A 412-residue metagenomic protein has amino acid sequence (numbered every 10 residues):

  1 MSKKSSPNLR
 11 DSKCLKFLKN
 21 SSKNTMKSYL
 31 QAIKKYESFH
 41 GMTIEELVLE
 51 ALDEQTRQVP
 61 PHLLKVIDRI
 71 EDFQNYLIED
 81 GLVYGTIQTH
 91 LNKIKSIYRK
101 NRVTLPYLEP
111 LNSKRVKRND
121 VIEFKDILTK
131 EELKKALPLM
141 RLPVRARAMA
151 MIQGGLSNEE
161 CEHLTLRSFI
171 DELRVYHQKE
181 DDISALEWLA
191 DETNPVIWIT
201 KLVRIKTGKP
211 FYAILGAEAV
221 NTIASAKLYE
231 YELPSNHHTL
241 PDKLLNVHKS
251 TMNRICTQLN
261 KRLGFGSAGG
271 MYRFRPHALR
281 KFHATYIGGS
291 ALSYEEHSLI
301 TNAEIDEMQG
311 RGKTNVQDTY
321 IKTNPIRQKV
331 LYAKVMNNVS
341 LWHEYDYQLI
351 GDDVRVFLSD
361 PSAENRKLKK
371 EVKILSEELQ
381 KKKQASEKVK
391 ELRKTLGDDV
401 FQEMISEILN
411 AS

Functional and structural regions predicted by a protein language model:
S12-N24, L30-I122: N-terminal core-binding DNA-recognition domain of tyrosine recombinases/integrases
Y29, I94, R147-A148, E159-L164 (+1 more regions): Alpha-helix N-cap/helix-start motif at helix boundaries, enriched for small hydrophobics
V116-K135, L189, T207-E218, P234: DNA breakage-rejoining catalytic core of tyrosine-based enzymes
K130-E162: Basic, Lys/Arg- and aromatic-enriched nucleic-acid-binding interface segment
L164-T222: Conserved tyrosine-mediated DNA breakage-rejoining catalytic core shared by Y-recombinases
I170-D171, Y272-R273, S293-N324, K329: Short, polar N-cap/turn motifs at the start of nucleic acid-interacting alpha helices
I214-M271, F282-H283, G289: Active-site/catalytic core of tyrosine-dependent DNA strand-transfer enzymes
Q309-E364: Catalytic-site neighborhood detector that most strongly recognizes the C-terminal catalytic loop/helix of tyrosine
